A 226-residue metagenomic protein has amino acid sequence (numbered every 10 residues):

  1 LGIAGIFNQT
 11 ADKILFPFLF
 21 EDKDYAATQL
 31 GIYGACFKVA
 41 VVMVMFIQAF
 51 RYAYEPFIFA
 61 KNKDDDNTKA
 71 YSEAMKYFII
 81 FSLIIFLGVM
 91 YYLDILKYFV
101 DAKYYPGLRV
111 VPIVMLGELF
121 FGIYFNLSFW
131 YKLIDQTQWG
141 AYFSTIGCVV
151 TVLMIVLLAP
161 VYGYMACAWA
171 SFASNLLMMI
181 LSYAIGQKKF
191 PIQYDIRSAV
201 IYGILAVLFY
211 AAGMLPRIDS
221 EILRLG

Functional and structural regions predicted by a protein language model:
L1-F20: Signature of the first transmembrane helix
G2, V111, L127-M154, Y164-F172 (+1 more regions): Alpha-helical transmembrane segments of multi-pass membrane transporters/permeases
I14, F46, F86-D94, I113 (+5 more regions): Membrane-embedded alpha-helical segments of multi-pass transporters/permeases
F16-K23, D94-Y105, R217-D219: Membrane-interface helix termini and inter-helical loops of multi-pass transporters
F20, A26, K63, Q136 (+2 more regions): A helix-boundary/kink motif common to multi-pass secondary transporters, especially Major Facilitator Superfamily
I32-T145: Specific pore-lining/lateral-gate transmembrane helices of multi-pass inner-membrane transport and insertion machines
F37, Y77-M90, S144-C148, V152 (+1 more regions): Short alpha-helical transmembrane segments in multi-pass integral membrane proteins
G147-V150, I196-G226: Transmembrane alpha-helical segments of multi-pass transport proteins
